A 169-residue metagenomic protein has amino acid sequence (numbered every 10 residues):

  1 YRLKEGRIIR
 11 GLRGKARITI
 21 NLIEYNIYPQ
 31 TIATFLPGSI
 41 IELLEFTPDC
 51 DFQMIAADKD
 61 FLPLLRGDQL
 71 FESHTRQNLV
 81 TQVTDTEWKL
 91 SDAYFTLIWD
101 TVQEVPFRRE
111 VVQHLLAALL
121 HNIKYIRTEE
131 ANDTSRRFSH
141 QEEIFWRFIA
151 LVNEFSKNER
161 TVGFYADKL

Functional and structural regions predicted by a protein language model:
Y1-H74, E104-V105, R109: N-terminal regulatory/effector-sensing and dimerization cores that precede helix-turn-helix DNA-binding domains
L3-I8, I41, L65, H114-L116 (+2 more regions): Short acidic/polar alpha-helix capping motifs at helix-coil junctions
I20, F52, N78, V102 (+2 more regions): Short, flexible active-site loop motifs that bind/organize anionic cofactors or intermediates
L44-F52, A56, L119-R136: Repeat-unit-sized solenoid/scaffold elements
A57-L62, E87, A166-L169: Juxtamembrane/interfacial segments around transmembrane helices
S73-A118, N122-R127, A150: Amphipathic alpha-helical segments enriched in hydrophobic/aromatic residues interleaved with Lys/Arg
Q82-D85, V105-E110, Y125-L169: Short, Lys/Arg-enriched, Trp-marked, Pro/Gly-tolerant hinge/linker segments that flank
